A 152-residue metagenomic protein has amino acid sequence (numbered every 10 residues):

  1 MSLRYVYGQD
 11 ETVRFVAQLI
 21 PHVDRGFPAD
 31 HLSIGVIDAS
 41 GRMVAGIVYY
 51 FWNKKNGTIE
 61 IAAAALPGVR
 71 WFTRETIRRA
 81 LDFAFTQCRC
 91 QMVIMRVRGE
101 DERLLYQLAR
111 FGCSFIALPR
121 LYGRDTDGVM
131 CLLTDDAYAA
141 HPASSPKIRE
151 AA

Functional and structural regions predicted by a protein language model:
M1-D24: Short amphipathic alpha-helix that is part of the acyltransferase structural core
G26-D30, A39, V44-N56: A conserved beta-strand-loop-helix scaffold within acyl/acetyltransferase catalytic domains
K55-G68, R96: Conserved acetyl-CoA binding element of GNAT-fold acetyltransferases
L66-R78: Conserved glycine-rich acetyl-CoA-binding loop
T86-V97: Conserved GNAT acetyl-CoA-binding A-motif
R96, S114-V129: Conserved catalytic-core motifs of GNAT/GCN5-like acyltransferases
E100-A117: Conserved active-site alpha-helix within GNAT-family acetyltransferase domains
Y122-A152: C-terminal "cap" of GNAT-fold acetyltransferases
